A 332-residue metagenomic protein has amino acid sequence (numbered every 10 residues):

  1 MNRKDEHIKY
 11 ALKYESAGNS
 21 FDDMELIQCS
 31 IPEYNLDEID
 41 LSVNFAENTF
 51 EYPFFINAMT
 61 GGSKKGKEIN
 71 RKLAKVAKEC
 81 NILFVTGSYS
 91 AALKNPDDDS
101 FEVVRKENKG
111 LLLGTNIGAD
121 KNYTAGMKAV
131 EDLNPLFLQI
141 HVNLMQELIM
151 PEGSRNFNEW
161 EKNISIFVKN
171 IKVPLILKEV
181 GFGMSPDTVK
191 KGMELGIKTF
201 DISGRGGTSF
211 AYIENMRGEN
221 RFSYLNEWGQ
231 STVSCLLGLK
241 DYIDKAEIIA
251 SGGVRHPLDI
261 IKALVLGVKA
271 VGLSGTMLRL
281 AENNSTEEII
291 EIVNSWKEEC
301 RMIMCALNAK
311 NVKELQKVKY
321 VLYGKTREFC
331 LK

Functional and structural regions predicted by a protein language model:
M1-A46, F50, K325-R327, L331-K332: An N-cap/entry alpha-helix motif that binds or orients negatively charged groups
M1-S16, S223-E247, R255-K332: Alpha/beta catalytic cores of nucleotide-metabolism and tRNA/nucleoside-modifying enzymes
N44-N48, K72-E79, F101-K109, M127-P135 (+1 more regions): Acidic (Asp/Glu)-rich catalytic clusters
F45-A91: Active-site cofactor/substrate anionic-group-binding motifs, chiefly glycine- and Lys/Arg-rich phosphate-binding loops
F54-N57, I82-G87, L111-I117, L136 (+5 more regions): Hydrophobic faces of well-ordered beta-strands that scaffold small-molecule active sites in alpha/beta enzyme cores
I56, A77, L138, F200 (+3 more regions): Conserved, mostly hydrophobic/aromatic
K65-E68, S90-N108, D120-A125, Q146-K169 (+4 more regions): Active-site-adjacent beta->alpha loops and helix N-cap segments on the catalytic face of soluble alpha/beta enzymes
E159-N283: Glycine-rich phosphate/ribose-binding loops and adjacent secondary-structure elements that form binding surfaces
